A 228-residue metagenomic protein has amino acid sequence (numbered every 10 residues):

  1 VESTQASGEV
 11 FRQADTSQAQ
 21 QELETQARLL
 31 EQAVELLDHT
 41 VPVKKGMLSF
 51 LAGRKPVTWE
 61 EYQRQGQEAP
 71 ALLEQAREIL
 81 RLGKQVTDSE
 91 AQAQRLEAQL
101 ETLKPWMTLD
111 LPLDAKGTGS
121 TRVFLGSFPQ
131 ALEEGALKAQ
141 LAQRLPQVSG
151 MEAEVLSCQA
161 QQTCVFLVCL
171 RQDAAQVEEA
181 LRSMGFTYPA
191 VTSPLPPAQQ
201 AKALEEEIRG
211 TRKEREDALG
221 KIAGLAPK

Functional and structural regions predicted by a protein language model:
V1-K228: Long, charged N-terminal accessory/stalk domains
